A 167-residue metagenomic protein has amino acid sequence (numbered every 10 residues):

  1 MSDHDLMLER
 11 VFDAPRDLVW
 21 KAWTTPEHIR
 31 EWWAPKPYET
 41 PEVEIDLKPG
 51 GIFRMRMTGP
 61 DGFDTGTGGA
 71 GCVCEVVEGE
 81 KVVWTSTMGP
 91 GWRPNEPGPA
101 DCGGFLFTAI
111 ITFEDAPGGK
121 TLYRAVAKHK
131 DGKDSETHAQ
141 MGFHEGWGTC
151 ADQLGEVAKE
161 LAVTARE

Functional and structural regions predicted by a protein language model:
M1-T40: Hydrophobic ligand-binding cavity/cleft-lining segments
S2, L47, F63-T67, A100-F105 (+1 more regions): A generic structural micro-feature
M7, T40-E42, T65-A70, F105-A109: Short, surface-exposed coil-to-beta transition loops
D13, E78-G79, A116-G119: Short strand-connecting beta-turns/loops that link adjacent beta-strands
V19, I29, F53-M55, V73 (+4 more regions): Hydrophobic pocket/interface hotspot
E42, V157-E167: Short, highly charged C-terminal tails/helix-capping segments
E42-W92: Glycine-rich portal/gate segments that line the openings of hydrophobic small-molecule binding cavities
V83-S86, P94-G148: Beta-strand/loop substructures that line and gate deep hydrophobic ligand-binding cavities in soluble
